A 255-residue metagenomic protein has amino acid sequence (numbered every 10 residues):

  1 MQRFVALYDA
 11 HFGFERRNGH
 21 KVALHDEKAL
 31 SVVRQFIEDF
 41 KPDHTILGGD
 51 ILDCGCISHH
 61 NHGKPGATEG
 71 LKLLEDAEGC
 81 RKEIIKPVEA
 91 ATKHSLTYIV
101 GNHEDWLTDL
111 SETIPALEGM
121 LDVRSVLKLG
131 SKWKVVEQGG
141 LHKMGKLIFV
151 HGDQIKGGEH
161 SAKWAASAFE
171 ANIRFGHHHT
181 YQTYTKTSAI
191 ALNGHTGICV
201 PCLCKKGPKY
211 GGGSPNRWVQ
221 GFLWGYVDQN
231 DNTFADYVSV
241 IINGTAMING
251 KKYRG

Functional and structural regions predicted by a protein language model:
M1-I85, K93, R254-G255: N-terminal active-site segment of His-dependent metallophosphoesterases
M1-V5, L141-I148: Beta-strand-turn-beta hairpins that frame and shape the catalytic cleft of phosphate-ester-processing enzymes
Y8-F12, G49-L52, N102-E104, G152-Q154 (+2 more regions): Active-site metal-binding loops of divalent metal-dependent hydrolases
R16-R17, G55-H59, L107-E112, H160-S161 (+1 more regions): A short acidic (Asp/Glu
E27-L30, F234-G255: C-terminal/domain-terminus segments
T45, L96-Y98, G197, A235: Hydrophobic/aromatic residues located in beta-strands of well-ordered beta-sheets within soluble catalytic
I57-G139: Active-site neighborhood of divalent metal-dependent phosphoester bond hydrolases
L147-V240, G244-T245: Conserved beta-sheet core of the metallophosphoesterase superfamily
